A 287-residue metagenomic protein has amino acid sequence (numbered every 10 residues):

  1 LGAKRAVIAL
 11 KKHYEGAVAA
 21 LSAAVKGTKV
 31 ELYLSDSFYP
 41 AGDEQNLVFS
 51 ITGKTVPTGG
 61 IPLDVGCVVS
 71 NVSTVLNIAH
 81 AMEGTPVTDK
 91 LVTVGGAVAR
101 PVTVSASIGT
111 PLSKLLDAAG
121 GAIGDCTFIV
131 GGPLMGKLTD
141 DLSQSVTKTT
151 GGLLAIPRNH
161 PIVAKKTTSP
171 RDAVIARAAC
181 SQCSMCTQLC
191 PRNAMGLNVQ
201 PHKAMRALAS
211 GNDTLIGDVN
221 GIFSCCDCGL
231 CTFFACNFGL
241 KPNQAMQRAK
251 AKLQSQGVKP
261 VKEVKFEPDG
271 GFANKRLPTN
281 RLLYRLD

Functional and structural regions predicted by a protein language model:
L1-E15, A179-S181, H202-M205: Phosphate-binding glycine-rich loops and their immediate beta-loop-alpha structural context
L1-V7, V98-R100, M185-T187, L230-T232: Short, surface-exposed connector motifs at secondary-structure boundaries
A3-A9, L32, T88-D89, I123-G131 (+4 more regions): Flexible, glycine/charged-enriched surface loops at secondary-structure junctions
K4-A24, T28-S35, D117-G120, T147-K165 (+4 more regions): Conduit-forming functional cores of very large proteins
V7-L112, A118-I123, G132-L134: Hydrophobic alpha-helical positions that pack around
K11-H13, G95-A97, I129-T139, A249 (+1 more regions): A glycine-rich phosphate-binding loop feature that marks nucleotide/adenosyl-phosphate handling sites
F38-G42, N46-T55, D125-T187: Active-site gating/interface segments in enzymes
I156-R177, T187, N193-R276, D287: Ferredoxin-type iron-sulfur electron-transfer modules in oxidoreductases and energy-metabolism complexes
